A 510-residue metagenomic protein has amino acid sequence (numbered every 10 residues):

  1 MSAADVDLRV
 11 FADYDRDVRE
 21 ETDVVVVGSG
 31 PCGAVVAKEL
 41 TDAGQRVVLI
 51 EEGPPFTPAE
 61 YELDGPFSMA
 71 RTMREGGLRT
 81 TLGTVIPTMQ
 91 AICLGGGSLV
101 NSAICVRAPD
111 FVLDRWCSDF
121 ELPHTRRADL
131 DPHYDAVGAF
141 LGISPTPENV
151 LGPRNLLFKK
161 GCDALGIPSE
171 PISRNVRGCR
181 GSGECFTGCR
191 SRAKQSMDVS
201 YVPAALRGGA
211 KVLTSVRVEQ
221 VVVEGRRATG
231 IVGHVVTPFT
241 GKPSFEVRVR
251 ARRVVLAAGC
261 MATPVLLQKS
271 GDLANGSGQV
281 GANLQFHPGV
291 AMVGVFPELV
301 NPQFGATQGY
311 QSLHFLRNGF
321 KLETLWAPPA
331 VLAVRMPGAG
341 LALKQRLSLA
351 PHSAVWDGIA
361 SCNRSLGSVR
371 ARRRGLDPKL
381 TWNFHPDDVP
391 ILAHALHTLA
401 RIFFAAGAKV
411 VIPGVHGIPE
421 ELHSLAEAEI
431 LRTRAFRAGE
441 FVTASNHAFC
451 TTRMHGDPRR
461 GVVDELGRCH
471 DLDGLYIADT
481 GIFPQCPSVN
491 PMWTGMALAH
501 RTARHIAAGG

Functional and structural regions predicted by a protein language model:
M1-V24, D42, H500, A508-G510: Extreme N-terminal leader/targeting segments of oxidoreductases
V24-L49: N-terminal Rossmann-like FAD-binding beta1-loop-alpha1 element of flavoenzymes
G30-P31, M261, I482: Residue-level detector of alpha-helix initiation sites
E39-D42, R46, G53-P58, E62-L63 (+7 more regions): Glycine-rich loop(s) and the adjacent beta-strand/alpha-helix scaffold that form part
F67-T146, D357-S361, S365-L366: Redox-cofactor-proximal catalytic regions of oxidoreductases
S102-V106, T480-W493: Glycine-rich phosphate/pyrophosphate-binding beta-alpha loops
P123-Q220, A228, V410-V442: Conserved redox-cofactor binding core of oxidoreductases
S277-F403, V410, F436-C450, H470 (+1 more regions): FAD cofactor-binding and catalytic pocket of flavoenzymes
